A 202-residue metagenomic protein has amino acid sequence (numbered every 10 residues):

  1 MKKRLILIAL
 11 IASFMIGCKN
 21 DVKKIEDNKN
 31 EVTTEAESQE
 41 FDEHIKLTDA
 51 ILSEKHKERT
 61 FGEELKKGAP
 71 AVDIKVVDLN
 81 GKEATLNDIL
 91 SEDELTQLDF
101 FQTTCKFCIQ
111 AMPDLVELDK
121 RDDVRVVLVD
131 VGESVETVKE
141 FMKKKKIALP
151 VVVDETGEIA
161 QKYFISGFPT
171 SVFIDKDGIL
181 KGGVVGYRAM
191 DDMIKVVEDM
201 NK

Functional and structural regions predicted by a protein language model:
M1-D73: N-terminal targeting signals for export/organelle localization
I74-T96: A short beta-strand-turn-helix
D93-T96, D122-R125, A148-L149: Loop/turn elements at helix/coil->beta-strand transitions in domains of secreted/extracellular proteins
E94-T96, F101-T104, G167: Short pre-active-site segment immediately N-terminal to redox-active cysteine/selenocysteine motifs in thiol-based
T103-Q110, T170: C-type cytochrome heme c attachment motif
I109-K145, E155-Q161: Structural microenvironment flanking redox-active thiols in thiol-disulfide oxidoreductases
K143-I147, E155-M200: Thiol/disulfide oxidoreductase modules built on the thioredoxin-like
